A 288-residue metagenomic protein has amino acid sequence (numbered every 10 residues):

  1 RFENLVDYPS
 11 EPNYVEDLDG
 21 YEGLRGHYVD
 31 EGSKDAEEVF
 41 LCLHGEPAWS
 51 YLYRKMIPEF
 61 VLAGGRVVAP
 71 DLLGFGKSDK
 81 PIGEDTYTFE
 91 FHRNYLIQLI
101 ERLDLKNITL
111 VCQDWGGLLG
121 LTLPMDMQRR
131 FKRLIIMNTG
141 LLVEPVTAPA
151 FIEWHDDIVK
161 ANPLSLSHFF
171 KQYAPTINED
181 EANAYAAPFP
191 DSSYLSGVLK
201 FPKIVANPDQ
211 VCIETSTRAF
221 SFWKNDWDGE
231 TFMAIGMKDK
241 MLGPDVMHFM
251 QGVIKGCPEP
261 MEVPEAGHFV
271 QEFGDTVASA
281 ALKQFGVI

Functional and structural regions predicted by a protein language model:
R1-E16: An N-terminal hydrophobic leader/cap segment in hydrolases
V15, L195-G252, E259-E262: Conserved serine/cysteine hydrolase catalytic core
L18-L24, V29-D30, L62, A69-C112 (+1 more regions): Active-site loop/oxyanion-hole signature of alpha/beta-hydrolase fold enzymes
E31-K77: Conserved HGGG/HGGXW glycine-rich cap/lid loop of the alpha/beta-hydrolase fold
L41-G45, Q113, I235: The conserved beta1-alpha1 loop
K106-P145: Conserved hydrolase catalytic core segment
V143-F201: Helix-rich cap/lid subdomain of alpha/beta-hydrolase
G256-I288: Catalytic active-site module of serine/aspartate enzymes centered on a nucleophile-bearing elbow/loop
